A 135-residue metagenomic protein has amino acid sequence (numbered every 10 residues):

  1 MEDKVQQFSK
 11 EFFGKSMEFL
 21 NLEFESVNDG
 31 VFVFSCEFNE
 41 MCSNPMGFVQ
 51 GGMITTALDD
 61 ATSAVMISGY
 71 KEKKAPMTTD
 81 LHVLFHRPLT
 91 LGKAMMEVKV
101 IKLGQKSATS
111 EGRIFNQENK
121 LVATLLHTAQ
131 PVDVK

Functional and structural regions predicted by a protein language model:
M1-K135: Terminal targeting signals and extreme-terminal segments of soluble enzymes
